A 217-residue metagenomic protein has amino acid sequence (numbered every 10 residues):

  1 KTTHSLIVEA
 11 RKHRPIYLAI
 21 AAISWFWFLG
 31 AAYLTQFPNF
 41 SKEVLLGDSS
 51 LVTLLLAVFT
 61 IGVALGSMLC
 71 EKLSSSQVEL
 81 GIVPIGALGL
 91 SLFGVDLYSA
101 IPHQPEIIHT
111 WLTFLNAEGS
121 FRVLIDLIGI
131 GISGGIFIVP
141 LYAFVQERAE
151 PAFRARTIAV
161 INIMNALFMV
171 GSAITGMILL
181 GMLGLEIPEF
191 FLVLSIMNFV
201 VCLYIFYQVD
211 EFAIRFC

Functional and structural regions predicted by a protein language model:
V8-L65, V83, A87, S91 (+2 more regions): A single, central transmembrane helix in multi-pass transporters
S24-W25, I108-F137: Hydrophobic core of transmembrane alpha-helices in multi-pass small-molecule transporters, especially MFS/SLC-type
D48-L51, E79-G81, W111-F121, M177-N198: A membrane-interface helix-boundary motif in multi-pass transporters
S49-S50, L80, P151-I161: Loop-to-transmembrane helix entry/capping segments in MFS-fold secondary transporters and related SLC/MFSD carriers
K72-L92, L185-I187: Cytoplasmic membrane-interface "Motif A"-like loop-to-helix N-cap segments of 12-TM Major Facilitator Superfamily
S75, G94-I101, V193-C217: Multi-pass alpha-helical transporter architecture, strongest for 12-TM Major Facilitator/SLC carriers used
L88-N116: C-terminal ends and interior cores of transmembrane alpha-helices in multi-pass membrane transporters/permeases
I136-A149: Intracellular juxtamembrane helix-capping segments at the cytosolic ends of symmetry-related transmembrane helices
